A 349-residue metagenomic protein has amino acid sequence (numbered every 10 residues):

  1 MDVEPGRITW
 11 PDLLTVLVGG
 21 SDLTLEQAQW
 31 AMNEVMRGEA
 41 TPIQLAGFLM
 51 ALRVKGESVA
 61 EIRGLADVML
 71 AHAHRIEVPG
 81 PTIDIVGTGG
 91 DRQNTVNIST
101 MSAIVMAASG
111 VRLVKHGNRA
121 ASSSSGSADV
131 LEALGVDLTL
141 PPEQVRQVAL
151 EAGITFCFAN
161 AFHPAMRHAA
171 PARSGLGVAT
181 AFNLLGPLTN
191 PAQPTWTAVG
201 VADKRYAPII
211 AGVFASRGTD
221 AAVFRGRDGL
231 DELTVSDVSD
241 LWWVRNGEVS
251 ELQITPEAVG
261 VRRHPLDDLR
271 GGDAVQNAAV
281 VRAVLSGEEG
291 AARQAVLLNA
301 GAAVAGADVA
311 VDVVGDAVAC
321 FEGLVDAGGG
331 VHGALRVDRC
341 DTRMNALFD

Functional and structural regions predicted by a protein language model:
D2-D12, V16, L23, A71-H74 (+4 more regions): Glycine-rich anion-binding loops and their surrounding alpha/beta cores
P5-I8, T15-I62, L70-V78, A295: N-terminal glycine-rich anion-binding loops that anchor highly charged ligand groups
V18, L49-R53, D84-G89, A303: Short glycine-rich or small-residue beta-strand-to-loop segments that form or flank ligand, phosphate, metal/Fe-S
G47, M101-V105, A295-A302: Short amphipathic alpha-helical face segments that pack within enzyme cores and frequently flank/anchor catalytic
G56-G117: Active-site cofactor/substrate anionic-group-binding motifs, chiefly glycine- and Lys/Arg-rich phosphate-binding loops
D91-A103, H116, S122-S125, M166 (+2 more regions): Short glycine/serine/threonine-rich phosphate/pyrophosphate-binding segments that cradle anionic phosphate groups
A120-V136: Active-site-proximal loop->helix
